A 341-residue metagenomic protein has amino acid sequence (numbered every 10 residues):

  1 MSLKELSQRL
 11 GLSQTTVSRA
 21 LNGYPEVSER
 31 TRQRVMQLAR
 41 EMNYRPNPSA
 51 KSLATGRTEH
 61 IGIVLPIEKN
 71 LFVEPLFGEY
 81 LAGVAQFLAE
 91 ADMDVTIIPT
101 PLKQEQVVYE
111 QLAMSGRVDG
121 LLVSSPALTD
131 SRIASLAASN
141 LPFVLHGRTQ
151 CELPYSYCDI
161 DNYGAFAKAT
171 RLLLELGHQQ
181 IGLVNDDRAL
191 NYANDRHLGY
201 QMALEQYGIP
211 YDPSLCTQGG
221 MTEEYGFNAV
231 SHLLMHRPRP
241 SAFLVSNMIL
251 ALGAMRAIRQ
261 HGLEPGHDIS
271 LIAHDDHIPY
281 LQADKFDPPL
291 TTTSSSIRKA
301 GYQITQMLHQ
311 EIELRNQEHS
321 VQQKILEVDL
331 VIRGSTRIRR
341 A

Functional and structural regions predicted by a protein language model:
M1-E59, R340: N-terminal helix-turn-helix DNA-binding module of bacterial transcription factors
S13, E59, D119, Q179-Q180 (+1 more regions): Short acidic/polar active-site loop segments enriched in Thr and Asp
L53-L71, Q180-D186: Short beta-strand segments enriched in small/hydrophobic residues
H60-R171, M235, I249, T292-T293: Alpha-helical recognition/docking segments in bacterial nutrient-uptake and carbohydrate-utilization systems
I67-E79, I97-Q106, C158-K168, V184-A229 (+4 more regions): Hinge/beta->alpha junction and helix N-cap segments in small-molecule ligand-binding domains
Q179-Q180, Y211-L215, P265-L271: Short acidic capping loops at alpha-helix termini that bridge into adjacent secondary structure
H232-A341: Flexible loop/turn connectors
